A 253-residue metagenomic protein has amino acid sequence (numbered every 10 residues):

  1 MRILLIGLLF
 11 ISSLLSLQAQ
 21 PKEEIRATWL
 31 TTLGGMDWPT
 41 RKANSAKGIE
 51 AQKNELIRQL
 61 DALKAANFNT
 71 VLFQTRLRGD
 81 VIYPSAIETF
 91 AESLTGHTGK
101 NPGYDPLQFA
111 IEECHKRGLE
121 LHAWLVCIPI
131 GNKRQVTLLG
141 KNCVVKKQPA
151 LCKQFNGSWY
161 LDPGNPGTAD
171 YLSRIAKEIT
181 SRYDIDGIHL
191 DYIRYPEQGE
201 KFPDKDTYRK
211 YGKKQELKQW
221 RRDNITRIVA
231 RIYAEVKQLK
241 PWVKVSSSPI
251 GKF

Functional and structural regions predicted by a protein language model:
M1-P21: Bacterial Sec-dependent N-terminal signal peptides
K22-T28, F68-R78, P106-C152, H189 (+1 more regions): Glycine-rich, aromatic-flanked loop segments that form ligand/cofactor-binding clefts across common enzyme folds
E23-I25, T31, G35-K53, A123 (+1 more regions): Active-site-adjacent "subsite" loops/lids of carbohydrate-active enzymes
L30-G35, R76-R78, V126-I128, Y192-Y195 (+1 more regions): Active-site beta-loop-alpha junctions enriched in small/polar residues
S45-Q59, L94-L107, R174: N-terminal post-signal-peptidase region of extra-cytosolic proteins
N54-D80, Y183-I185: Catalytic domains of carbohydrate-active enzymes, especially glycoside hydrolases
N69, R117, G140, V145-F253: Polysaccharide-binding and catalytic clefts of secreted carbohydrate-active enzymes
F73-V126, L217-I232, V236: Aromatic-lined substrate-binding rim segments of carbohydrate-active enzymes
